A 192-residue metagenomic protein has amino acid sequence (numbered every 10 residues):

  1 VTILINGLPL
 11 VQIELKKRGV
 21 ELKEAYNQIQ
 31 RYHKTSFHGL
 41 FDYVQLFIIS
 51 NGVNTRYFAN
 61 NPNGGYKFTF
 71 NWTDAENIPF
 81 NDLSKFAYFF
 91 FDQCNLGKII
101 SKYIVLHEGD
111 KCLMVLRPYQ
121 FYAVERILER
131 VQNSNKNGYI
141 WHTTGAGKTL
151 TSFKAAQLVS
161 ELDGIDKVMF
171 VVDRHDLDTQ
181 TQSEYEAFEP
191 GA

Functional and structural regions predicted by a protein language model:
V1-G191: ATP-dependent helicase/translocase motor core
